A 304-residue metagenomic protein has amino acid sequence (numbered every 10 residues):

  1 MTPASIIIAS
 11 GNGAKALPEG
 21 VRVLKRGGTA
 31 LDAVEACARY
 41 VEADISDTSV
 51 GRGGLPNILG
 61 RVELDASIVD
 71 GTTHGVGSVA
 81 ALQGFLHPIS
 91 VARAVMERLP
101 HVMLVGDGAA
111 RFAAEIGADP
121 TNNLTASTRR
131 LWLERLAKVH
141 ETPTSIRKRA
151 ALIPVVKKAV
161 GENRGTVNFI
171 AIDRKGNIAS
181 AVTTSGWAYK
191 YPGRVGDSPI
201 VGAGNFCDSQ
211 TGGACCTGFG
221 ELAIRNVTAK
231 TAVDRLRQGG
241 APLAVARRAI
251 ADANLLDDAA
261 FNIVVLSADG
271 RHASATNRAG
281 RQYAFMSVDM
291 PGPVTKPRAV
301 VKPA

Functional and structural regions predicted by a protein language model:
M1-A304: Alpha/propeptide regions of enzymes that mature by internal proteolysis
